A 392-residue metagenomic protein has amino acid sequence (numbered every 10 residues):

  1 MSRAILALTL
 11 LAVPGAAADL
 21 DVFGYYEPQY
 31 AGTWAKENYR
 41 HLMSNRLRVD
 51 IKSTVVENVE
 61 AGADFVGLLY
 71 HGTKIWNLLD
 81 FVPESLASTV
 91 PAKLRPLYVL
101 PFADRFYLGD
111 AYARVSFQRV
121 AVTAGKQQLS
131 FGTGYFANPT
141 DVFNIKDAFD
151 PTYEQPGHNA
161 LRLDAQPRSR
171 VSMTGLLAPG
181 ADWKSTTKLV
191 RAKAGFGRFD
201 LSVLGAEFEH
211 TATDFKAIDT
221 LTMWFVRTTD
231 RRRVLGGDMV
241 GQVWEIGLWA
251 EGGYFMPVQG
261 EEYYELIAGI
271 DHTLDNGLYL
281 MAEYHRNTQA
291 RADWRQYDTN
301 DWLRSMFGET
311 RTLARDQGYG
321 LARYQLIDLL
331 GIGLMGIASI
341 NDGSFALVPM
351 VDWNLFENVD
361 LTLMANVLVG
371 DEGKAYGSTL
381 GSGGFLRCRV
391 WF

Functional and structural regions predicted by a protein language model:
A17-A35, A61-A63, V171: Transmembrane beta-strand segments of Gram-negative outer membrane beta-barrel proteins
L20, E57-A61, R119-V122, R170-M173 (+6 more regions): Repeated loop/turn-to-beta-strand initiation elements of outer-membrane beta-barrel proteins
G24-Y30, A63-G67, A124-K126, G175-P179 (+6 more regions): Transmembrane beta-barrel strands of outer-membrane/channel proteins
Y26, G320-Y324, W353, V359-D360 (+2 more regions): Outer-membrane beta-barrel "beta-signal"
H41-N45, D104-G109, Q155-N159, K184-K188 (+6 more regions): Residues that define the transmembrane beta-barrel architecture of outer-membrane proteins
K52-M173, K193-G195, G370: Outer membrane beta-barrel
S53-E57, R105-Y107, S116-R119, P167-S169 (+6 more regions): Outer-membrane beta-barrel strand-turn architecture
V240-I337: Detector for outer-membrane/organellar transmembrane beta-barrel domains, recognizing the amphipathic beta-strand
